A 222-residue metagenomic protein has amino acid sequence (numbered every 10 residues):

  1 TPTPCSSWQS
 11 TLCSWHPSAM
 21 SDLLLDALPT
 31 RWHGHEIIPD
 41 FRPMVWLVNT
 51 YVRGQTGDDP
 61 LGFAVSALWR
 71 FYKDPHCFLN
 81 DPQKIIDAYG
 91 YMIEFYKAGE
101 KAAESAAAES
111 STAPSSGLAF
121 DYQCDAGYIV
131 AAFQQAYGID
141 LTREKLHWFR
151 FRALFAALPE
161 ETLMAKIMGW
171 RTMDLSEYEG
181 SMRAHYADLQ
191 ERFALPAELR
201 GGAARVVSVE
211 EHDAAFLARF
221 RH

Functional and structural regions predicted by a protein language model:
T1-A19: Short, Lys/Arg-enriched N-terminal segments with co-localized hydrophobic residues within the first ~10-30 amino acids
Q9, H16-P17, Q55, Q83 (+3 more regions): Residue-identity detector for glutamine
C13-C77: Short N-terminal mixed-charge amphipathic segments
L28, V45-V48, V52, V65 (+4 more regions): Extended aliphatic helical segments
T30, I37, A88-M92, F151 (+1 more regions): Generic structural hydrophobic/aromatic packing signal, biased to beta-strands
I37-P39, Q55-G62, L79-Q83, A119-C124 (+1 more regions): Structural motif
T56-D58, G62-A113: A broadly used, surface-exposed interaction patch
I93-H222: C-terminal charged interaction modules
